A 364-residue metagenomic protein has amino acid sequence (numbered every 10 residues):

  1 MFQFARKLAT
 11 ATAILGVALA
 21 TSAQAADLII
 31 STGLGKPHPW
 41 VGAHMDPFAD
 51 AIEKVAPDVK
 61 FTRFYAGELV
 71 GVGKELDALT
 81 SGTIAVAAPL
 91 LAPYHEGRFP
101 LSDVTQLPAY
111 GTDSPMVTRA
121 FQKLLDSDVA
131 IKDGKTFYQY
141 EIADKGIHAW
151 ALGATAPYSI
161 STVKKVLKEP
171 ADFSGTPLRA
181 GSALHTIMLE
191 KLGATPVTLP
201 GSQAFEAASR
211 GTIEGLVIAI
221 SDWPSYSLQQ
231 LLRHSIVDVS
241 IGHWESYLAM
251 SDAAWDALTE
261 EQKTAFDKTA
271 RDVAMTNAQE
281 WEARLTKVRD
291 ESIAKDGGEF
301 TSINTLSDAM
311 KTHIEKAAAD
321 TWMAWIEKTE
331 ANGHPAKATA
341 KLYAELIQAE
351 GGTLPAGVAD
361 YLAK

Functional and structural regions predicted by a protein language model:
F2, T10-T12, A26-F121, I142-K364: N-terminal secretory/targeting leader peptides
K7, L19-A25: Sec/Tat signal peptide C-region and signal peptidase I cleavage site
T12-A20: Residue-level signal for alpha-helical transmembrane segments in multi-pass membrane proteins
V129-D144: Hinge/lid segment of periplasmic solute-binding proteins
